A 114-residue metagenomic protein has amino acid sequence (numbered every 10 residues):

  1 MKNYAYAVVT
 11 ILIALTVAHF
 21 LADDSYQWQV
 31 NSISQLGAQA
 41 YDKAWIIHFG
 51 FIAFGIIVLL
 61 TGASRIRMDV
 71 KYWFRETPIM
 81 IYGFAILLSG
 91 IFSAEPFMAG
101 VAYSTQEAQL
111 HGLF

Functional and structural regions predicted by a protein language model:
M1-Y26, V30-L36, A40-F114: Hydrophobic, aromatic-enriched alpha-helical segments typical of multi-pass transmembrane helices
